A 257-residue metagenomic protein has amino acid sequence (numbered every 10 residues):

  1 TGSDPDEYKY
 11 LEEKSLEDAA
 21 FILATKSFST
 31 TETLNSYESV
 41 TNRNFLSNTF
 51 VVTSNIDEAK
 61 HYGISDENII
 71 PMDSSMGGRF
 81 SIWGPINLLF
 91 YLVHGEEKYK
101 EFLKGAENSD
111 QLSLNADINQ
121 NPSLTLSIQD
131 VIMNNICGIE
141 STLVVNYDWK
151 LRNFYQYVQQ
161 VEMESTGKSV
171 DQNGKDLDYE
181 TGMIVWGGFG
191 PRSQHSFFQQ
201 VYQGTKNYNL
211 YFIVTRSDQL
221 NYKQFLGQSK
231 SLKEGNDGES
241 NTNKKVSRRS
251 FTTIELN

Functional and structural regions predicted by a protein language model:
G2-N257: A SIS-like phosphosugar-recognition module
